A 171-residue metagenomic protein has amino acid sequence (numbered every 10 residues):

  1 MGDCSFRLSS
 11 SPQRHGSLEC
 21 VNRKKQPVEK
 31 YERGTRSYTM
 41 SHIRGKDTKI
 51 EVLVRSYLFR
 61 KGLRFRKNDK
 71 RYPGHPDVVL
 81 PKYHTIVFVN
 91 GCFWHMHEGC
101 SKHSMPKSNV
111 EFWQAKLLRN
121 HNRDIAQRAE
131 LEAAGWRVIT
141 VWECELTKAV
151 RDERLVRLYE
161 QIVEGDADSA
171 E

Functional and structural regions predicted by a protein language model:
S11-G16: A cross-taxon signal for low-complexity, glycine/charged-rich
L18-T140, C144-E171: Nucleic-acid endo/exonuclease domains
